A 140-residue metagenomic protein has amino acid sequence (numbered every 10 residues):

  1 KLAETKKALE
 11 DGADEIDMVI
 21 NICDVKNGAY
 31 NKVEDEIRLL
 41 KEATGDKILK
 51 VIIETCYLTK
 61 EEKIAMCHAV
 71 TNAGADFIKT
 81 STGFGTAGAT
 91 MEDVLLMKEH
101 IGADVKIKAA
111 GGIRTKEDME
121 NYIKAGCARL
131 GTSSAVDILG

Functional and structural regions predicted by a protein language model:
K1-I107, T115-G140: Alpha/beta enzyme core
A110: Short hydrophobic "strand-cap" motifs at the C-terminus of beta-strands
